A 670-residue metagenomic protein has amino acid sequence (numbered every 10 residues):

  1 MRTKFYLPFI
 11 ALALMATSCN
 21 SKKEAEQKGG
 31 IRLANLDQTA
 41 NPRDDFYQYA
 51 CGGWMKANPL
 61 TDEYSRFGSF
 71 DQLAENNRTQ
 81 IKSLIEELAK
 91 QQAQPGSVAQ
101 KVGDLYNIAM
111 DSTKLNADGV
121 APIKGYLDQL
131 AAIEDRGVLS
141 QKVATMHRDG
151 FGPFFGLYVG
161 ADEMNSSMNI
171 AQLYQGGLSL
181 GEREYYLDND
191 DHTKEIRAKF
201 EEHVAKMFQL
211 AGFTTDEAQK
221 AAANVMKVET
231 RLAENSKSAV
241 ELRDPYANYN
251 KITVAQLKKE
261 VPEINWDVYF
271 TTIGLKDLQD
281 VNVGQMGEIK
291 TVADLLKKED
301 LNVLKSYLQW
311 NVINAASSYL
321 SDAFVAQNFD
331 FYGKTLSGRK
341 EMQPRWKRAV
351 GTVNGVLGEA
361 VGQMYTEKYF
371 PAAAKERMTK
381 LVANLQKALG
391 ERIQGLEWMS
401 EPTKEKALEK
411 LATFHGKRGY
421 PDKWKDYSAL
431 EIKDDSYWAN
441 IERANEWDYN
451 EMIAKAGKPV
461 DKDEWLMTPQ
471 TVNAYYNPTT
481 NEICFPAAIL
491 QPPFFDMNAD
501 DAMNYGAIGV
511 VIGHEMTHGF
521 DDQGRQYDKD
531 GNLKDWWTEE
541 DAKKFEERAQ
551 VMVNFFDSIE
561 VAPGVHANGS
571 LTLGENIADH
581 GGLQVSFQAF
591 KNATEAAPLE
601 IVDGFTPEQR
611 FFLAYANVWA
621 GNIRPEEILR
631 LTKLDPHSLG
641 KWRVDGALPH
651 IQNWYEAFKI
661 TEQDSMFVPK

Functional and structural regions predicted by a protein language model:
M1-L7: Bacterial N-terminal signal peptides that target proteins for export
A13, E63-I85, E217-N235, N504-V510 (+1 more regions): Short secondary-structure subsegments characteristic of cysteine-rich extracellular domains
M15-S18: C-terminal motif of bacterial Sec signal peptides marking the signal peptidase cleavage site
N20-K22: Bacterial signal peptide processing site
N35-K56, Y186, D190-Q209, E401 (+2 more regions): Hydrophobic/aromatic-rich, well-ordered segments within soluble, folded domains that form packed cores
N41-D44, Y49-K114: Active-site-surrounding "flap" and adjacent substrate/cofactor-binding loops of secreted or lumenal enzymes, prototyped
L88-K380: Noncatalytic, helix-rich "gating/capping" subdomain that lines the substrate-entry/channel surface of large enzyme
E260-E263, N282-M286, K347-V350, N354-G358 (+1 more regions): Intrinsically disordered, low-complexity linker/terminal regions across diverse proteins
